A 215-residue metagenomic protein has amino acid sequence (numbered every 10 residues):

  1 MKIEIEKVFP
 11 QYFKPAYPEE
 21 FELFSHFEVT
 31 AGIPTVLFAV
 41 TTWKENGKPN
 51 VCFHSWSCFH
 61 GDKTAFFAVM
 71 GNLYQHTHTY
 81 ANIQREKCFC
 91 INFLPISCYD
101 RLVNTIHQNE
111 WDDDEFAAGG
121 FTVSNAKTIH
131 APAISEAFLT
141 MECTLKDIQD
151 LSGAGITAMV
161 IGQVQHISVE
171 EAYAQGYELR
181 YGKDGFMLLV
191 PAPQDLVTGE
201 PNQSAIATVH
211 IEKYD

Functional and structural regions predicted by a protein language model:
M1-D215: Basic, polyanion-binding surface patches
